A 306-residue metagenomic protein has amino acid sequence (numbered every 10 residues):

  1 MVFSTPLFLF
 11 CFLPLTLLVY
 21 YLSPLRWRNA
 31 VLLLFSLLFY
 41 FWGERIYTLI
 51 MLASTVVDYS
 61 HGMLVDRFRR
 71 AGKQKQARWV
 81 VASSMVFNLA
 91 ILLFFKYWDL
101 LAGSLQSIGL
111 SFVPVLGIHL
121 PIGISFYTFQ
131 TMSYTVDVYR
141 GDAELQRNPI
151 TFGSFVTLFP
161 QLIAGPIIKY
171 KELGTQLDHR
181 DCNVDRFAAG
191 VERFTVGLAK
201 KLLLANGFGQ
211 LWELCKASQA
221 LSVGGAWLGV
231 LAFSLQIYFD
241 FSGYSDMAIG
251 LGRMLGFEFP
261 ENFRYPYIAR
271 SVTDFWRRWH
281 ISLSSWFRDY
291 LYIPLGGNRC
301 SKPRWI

Functional and structural regions predicted by a protein language model:
M1-I306: Membrane-embedded transmembrane alpha-helical bundles that form the catalytic cores of multi-pass lipid-modifying
